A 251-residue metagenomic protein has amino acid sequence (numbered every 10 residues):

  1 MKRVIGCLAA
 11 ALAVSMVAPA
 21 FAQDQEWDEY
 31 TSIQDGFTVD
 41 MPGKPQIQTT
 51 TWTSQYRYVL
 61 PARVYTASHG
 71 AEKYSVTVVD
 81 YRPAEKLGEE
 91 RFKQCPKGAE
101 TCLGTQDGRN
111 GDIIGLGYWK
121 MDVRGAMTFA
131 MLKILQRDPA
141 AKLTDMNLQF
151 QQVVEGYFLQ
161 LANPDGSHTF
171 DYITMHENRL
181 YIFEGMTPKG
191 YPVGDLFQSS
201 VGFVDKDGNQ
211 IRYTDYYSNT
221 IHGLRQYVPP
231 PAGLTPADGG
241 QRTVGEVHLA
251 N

Functional and structural regions predicted by a protein language model:
M1-L8, P45: Bacterial N-terminal signal peptides that target proteins for export
C7-M16: Bacterial N-terminal signal peptides
V17-Q23: Sec/Tat signal peptide C-region and signal peptidase I cleavage site
E26-T38, E184-K189, Y213: Short aromatic-glycine motifs in intrinsically disordered, low-complexity regions
Q34-T50, Q198: Proline-anchored loop/turn motifs at beta-strand termini and strand-loop-strand connectors
D40-K44, S68-A71, V153-V154, I173-I182: Short, solvent-exposed coil/turn segments at beta-strand boundaries
P45, Q94-T101, M127-L135, E177-N251: Surface-exposed amphipathic alpha-helical segments
T53-T169, E246-N251: Conserved polar/disulfide-associated segments of primarily extracytoplasmic proteins
